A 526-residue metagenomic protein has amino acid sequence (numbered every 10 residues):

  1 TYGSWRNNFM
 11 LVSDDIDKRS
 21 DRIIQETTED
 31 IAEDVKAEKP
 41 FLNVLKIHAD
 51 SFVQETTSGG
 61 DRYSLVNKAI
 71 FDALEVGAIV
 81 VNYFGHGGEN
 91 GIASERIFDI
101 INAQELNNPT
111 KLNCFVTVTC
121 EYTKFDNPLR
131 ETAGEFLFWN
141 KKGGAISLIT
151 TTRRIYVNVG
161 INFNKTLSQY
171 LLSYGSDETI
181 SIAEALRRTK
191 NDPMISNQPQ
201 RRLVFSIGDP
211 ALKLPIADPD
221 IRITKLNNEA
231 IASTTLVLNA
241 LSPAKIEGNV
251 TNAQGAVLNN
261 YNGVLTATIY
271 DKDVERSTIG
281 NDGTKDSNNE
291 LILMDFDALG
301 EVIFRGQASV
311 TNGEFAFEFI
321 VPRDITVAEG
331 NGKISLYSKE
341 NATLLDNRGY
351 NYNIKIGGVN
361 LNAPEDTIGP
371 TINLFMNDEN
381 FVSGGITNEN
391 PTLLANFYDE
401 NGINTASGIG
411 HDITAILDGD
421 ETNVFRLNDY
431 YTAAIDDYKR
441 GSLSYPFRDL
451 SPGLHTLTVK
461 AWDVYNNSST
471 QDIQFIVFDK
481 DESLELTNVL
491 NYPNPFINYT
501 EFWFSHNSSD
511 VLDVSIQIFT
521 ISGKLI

Functional and structural regions predicted by a protein language model:
T1-Q307, T311-I320, A328-G330, S338-N360 (+1 more regions): Cysteine-dependent hydrolase recognition
L11, A232-I269, N380-D412, P495-W503: Contiguous beta-strand segments within globular domains
P219-I221, N362-L374, H455, L484: Proline-centered linker/hinge motifs at extracellular inter-domain junctions
L226, S233-T235, M376, L486-N491: Surface-exposed, proline-enriched loop/turn segments that connect beta strands in immunoglobulin-like
T251, S309, W462, F519-G523: Hydrophobic alpha-helical segments, especially N-terminal targeting/anchoring helices
N252-Q254, I325, D399-N401, S451 (+4 more regions): Short, acidic/polar linear motifs in exposed loop/turn regions
T266-G358, N373-N380, N388, L394-D479: Long, low-complexity serine/threonine/glycine- and acidic-rich segments characteristic of extracellular
F478-S522: Glycine-centered coil/turn sites that cap beta-strands in beta-rich domains
